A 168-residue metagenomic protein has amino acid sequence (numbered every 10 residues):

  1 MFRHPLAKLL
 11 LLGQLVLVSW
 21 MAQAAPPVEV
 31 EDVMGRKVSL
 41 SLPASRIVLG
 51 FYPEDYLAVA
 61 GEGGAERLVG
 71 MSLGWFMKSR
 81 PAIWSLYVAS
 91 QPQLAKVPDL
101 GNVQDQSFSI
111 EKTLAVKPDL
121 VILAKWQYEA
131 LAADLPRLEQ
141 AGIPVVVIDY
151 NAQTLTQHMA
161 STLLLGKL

Functional and structural regions predicted by a protein language model:
M1-P5: N-terminal secretory signal peptides that target proteins for export/translocation
L9-S19: Bacterial N-terminal signal peptides
L11, A22-V59: Bacterial Sec-exported substrate-binding components of ABC uptake systems
A25, V33-G35, L42-S45, G63 (+3 more regions): Extracytoplasmic
P27-V30, L120, A130-L168: Extracytoplasmic substrate-binding proteins
V38, A44, Y56, D99-V103 (+3 more regions): Second-shell loop/turn segments in exported
S45, Y56, E66, E111-A115 (+3 more regions): Solvent-exposed, polar/charged alpha-helical surfaces in well-ordered, non-transmembrane soluble domains, broadly
L49-G50, D55-A115, L120-W126: A short, structured surface patch at a secondary-structure boundary
